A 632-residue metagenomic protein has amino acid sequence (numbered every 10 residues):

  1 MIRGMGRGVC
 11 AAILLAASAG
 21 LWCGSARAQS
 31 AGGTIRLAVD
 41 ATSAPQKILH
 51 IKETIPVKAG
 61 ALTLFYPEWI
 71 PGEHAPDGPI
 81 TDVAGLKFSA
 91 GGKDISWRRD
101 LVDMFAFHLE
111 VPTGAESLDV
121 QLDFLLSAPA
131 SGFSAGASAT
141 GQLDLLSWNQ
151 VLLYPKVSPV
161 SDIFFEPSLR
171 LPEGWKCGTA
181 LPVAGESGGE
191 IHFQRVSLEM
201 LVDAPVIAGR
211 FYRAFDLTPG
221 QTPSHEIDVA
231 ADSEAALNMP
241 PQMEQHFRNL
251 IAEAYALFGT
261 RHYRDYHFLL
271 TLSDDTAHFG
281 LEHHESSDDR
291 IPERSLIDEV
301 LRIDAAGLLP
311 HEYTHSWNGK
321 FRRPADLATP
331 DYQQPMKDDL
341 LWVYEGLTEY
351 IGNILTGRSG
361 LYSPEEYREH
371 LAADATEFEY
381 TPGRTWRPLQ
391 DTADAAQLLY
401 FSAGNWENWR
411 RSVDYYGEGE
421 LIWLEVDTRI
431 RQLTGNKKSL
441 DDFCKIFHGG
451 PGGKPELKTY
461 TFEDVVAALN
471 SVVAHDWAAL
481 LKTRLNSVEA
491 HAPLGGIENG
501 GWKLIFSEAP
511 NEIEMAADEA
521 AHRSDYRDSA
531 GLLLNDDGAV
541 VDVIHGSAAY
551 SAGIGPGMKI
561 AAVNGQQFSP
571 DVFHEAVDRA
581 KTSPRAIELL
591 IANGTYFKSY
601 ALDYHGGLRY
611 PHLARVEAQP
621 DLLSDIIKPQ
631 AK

Functional and structural regions predicted by a protein language model:
M1-R7: N-terminal secretory signal peptides that target proteins for export/translocation
G8-L21: Bacterial N-terminal signal peptides
W22-A28: Sec/Tat signal peptide C-region and signal peptidase I cleavage site
Q29-W69, N149: Early extracytoplasmic/domain-onset interaction patches
T42, T54, P71-G72, P76-G85 (+4 more regions): Non-catalytic architectural context of zinc metalloproteases
E53, D216-L341, L347, I351: Juxtacatalytic substrate-recognition/specificity segment
I291, R322-Q390: Acidic/histidine-rich catalytic neighborhood
G352, Y362-K632: C-terminal recognition in membrane/secretory proteostasis and scaffolding
